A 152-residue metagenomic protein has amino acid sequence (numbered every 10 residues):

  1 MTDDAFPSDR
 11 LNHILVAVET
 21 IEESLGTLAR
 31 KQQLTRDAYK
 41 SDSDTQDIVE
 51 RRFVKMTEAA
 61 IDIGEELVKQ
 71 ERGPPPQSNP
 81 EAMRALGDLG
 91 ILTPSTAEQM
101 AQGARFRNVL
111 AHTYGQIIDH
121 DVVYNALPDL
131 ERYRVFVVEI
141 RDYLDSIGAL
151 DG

Functional and structural regions predicted by a protein language model:
M1-G152: Solvent-exposed interaction patches of small proteins and small membrane subunits
